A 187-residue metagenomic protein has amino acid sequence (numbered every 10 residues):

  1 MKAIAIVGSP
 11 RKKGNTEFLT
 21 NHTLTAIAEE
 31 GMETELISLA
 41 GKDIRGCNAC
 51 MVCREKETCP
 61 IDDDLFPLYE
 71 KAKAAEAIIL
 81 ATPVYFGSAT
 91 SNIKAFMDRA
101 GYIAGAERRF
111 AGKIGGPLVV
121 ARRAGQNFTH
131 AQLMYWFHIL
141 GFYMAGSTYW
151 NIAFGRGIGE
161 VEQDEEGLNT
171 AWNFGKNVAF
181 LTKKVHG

Functional and structural regions predicted by a protein language model:
M1, E29, P67, H138-G187: Glycine-rich phosphate/pyrophosphate-binding loop and the adjoining helix
K2-M32: N-terminal beta1-alpha1 ligand-phosphate binding loop
G8, K12-E17, R45-R54, E76: Cysteine-centered iron-sulfur cluster-binding motifs in ferredoxin-type domains/subunits of redox enzymes
M32-K42: A short beta-strand-loop structural module common to alpha/beta enzyme folds
K42-A72: Cysteine-cluster motifs in flexible loop/terminal segments that predominantly coordinate metals
P60-Y143, T148-Y149: Helix-loop-strand module that forms the ligand-binding subsite of alpha/beta enzymes
